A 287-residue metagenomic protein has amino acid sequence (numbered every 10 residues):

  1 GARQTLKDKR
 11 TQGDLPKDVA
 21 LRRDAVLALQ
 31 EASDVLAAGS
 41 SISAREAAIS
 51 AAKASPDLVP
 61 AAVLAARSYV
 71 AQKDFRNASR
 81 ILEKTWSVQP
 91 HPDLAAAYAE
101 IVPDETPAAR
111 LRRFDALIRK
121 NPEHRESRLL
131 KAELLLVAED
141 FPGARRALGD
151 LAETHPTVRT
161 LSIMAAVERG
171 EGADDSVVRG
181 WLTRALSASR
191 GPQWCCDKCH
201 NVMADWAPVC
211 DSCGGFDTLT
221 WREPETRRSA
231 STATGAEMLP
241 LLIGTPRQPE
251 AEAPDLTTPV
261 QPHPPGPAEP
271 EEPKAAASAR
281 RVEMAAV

Functional and structural regions predicted by a protein language model:
G1-P208, S212, L219-R228, L242-T245 (+1 more regions): Repeat-based scaffolding regions
